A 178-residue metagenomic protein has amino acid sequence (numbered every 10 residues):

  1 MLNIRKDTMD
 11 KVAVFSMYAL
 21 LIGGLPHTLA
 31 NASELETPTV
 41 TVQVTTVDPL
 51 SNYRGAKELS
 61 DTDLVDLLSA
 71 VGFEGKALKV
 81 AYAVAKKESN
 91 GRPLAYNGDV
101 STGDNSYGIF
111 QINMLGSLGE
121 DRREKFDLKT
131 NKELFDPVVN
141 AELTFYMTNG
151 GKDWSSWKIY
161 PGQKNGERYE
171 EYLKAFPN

Functional and structural regions predicted by a protein language model:
M1-L2, A85, G151-K152: Intrinsic structural disorder
M1-S16: N-terminal Sec-pathway targeting helices
I4-D7, N31, T144: Exposed, low-complexity/repetitive linear segments and helix-based recognition motifs, biased toward charged/polar
F15-G91: Export/targeting segments at the very N-terminus of extracytoplasmic proteins
P49-G55, D66-G72, Y96-D99, F126-P137: Second-shell loop/turn segments in exported
E58, G103-S106: Generic alpha-helical scaffold signal
V80, D99, Y107-N178: Catalytic and binding regions of secreted/periplasmic enzymes and modules that target cell-wall glycans
A85-D104: Short amphipathic alpha-helical segments at helix boundaries and their inter-helical linkers
